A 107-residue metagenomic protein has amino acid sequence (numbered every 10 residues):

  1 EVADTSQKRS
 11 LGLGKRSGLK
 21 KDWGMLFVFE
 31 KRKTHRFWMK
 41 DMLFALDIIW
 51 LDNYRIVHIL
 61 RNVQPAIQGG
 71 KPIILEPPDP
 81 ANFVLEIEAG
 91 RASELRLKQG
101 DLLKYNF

Functional and structural regions predicted by a protein language model:
E1-F107: Compact, glycine-rich, soluble single-domain proteins
